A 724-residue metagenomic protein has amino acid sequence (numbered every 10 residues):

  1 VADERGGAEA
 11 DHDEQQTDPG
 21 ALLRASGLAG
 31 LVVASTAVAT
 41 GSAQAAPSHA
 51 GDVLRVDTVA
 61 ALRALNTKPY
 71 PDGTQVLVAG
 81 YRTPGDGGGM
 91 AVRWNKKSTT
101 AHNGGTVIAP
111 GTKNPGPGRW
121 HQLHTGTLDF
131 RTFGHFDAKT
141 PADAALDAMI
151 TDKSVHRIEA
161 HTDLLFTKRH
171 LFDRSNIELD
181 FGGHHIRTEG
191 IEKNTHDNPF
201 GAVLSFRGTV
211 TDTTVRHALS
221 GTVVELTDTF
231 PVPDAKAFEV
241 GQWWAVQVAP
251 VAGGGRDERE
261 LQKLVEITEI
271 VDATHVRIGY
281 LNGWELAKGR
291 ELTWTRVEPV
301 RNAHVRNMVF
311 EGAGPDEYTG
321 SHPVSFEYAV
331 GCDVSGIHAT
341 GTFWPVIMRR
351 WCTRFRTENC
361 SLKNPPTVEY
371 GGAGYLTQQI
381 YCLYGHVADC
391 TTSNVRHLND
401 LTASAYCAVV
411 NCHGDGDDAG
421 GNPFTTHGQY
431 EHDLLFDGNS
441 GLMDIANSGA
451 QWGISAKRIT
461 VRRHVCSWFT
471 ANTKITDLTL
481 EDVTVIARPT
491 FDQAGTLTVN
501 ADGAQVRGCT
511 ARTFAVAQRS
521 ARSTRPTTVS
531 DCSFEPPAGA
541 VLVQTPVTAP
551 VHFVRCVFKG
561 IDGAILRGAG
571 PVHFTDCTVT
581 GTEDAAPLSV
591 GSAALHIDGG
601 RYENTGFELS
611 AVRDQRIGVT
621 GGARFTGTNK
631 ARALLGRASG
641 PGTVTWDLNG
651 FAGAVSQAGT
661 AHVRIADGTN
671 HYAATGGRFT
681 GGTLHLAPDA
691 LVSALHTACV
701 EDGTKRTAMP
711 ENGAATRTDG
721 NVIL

Functional and structural regions predicted by a protein language model:
V1-D18, V32-T36, T40, Q44: N-terminal secretory signal peptides
T17-L28: N-terminal export leaders
A50-P71, F130-E159, L165, P233-G241: Acidic Gly/Asp/Thr-rich repetitive segments characteristic of extracellular carbohydrate-active and adhesion proteins
R55-A60, V78-V92, D147, S154-P199 (+3 more regions): N-terminal extracellular ligand-recognition/capping segment immediately after the signal peptide
T67-P69, T74-N103, V107, P231-G283: Ser/Thr/Gly-rich low-complexity blocks that favor extended beta-strand/coil architectures
K68, D143-D152, L165-L179, R187-A237 (+7 more regions): Extracellular beta-strand-rich solenoid/capping regions of secreted or surface-exposed proteins that bind or remodel
I158-E159, E178-G182, A303-R306, C332-G336 (+19 more regions): All-beta strand scaffolds that present successive hydrophobic residues in beta-strands
T167-H170, T188-E192, G314-H322, T342-M348 (+16 more regions): Short glycine/acidic-rich loop motifs that flank beta-strands on beta-rich extracellular proteins
